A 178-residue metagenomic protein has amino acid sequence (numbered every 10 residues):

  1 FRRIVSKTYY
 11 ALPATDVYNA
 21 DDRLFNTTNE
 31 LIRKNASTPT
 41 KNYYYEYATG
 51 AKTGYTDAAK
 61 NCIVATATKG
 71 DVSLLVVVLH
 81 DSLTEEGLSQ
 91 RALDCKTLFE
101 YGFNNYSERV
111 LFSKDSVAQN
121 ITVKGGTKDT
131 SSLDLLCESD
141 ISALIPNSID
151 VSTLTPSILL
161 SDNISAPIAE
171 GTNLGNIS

Functional and structural regions predicted by a protein language model:
F1-S178: Domain-terminus/edge residues, biased toward the C-terminal soluble/receptor-binding domains of extracytoplasmic
